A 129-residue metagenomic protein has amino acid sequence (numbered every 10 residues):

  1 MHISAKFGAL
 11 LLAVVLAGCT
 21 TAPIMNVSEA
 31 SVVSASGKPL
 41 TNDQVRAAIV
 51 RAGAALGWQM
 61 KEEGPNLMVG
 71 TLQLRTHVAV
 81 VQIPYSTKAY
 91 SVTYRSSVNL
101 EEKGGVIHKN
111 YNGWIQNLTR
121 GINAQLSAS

Functional and structural regions predicted by a protein language model:
M1-G8: Bacterial N-terminal signal peptides that target proteins for export
V15-G18: C-terminal motif of bacterial Sec signal peptides marking the signal peptidase cleavage site
T20-S129: Ser/Thr-rich, low-complexity intrinsically disordered terminal regions
